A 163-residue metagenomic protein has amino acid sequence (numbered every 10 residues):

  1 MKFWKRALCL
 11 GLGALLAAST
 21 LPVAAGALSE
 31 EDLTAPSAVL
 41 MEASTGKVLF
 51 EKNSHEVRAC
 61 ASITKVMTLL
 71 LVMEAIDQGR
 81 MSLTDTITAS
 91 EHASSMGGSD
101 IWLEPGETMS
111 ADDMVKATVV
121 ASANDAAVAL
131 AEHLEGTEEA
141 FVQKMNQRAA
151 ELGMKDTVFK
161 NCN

Functional and structural regions predicted by a protein language model:
M1-G11: Bacterial N-terminal signal peptides that target proteins for export
A7-C9, P22, E30: Compositionally biased, low-complexity repeat tracts
L12-L16: Autoinhibitory propeptides
A17-A25: C-terminal segment of classical bacterial N-terminal signal peptides
A25-N163: Active-site-adjacent loops and short helices of periplasmic peptidoglycan-processing enzymes
